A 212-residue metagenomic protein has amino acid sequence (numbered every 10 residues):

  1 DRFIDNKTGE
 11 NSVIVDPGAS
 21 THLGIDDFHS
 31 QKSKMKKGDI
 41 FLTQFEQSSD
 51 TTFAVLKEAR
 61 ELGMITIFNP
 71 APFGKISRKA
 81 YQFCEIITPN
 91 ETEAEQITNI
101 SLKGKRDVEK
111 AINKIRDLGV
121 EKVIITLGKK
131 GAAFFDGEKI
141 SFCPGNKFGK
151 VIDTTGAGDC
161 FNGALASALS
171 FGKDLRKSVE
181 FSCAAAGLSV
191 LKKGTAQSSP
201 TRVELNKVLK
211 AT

Functional and structural regions predicted by a protein language model:
D1-D39, L205-T212: Conserved N-terminal subdomain of the carbohydrate kinase-like
D5, D39, E46, F83 (+2 more regions): Conserved functional loop/turn residues at catalytic and ligand-binding sites
N11, I40-K110, K130-A132: Conserved beta-alpha-beta core of the PfkB/ribokinase-like small-molecule kinase fold
V15, D27, T98-S101, D136 (+2 more regions): Short, flexible helix/strand-to-coil boundary loops that buttress conserved ligand/catalytic motifs in alpha/beta
G18-S20, A71-F73, T92-A94, N146-G149: Short, acidic/turn-prone active-site loops that include or flank metal/cofactor- and phosphate-binding residues
Q31, Q44-Q47, A196: Glutamine-centric residue-chemistry signal
K34, E58-L62, D117-L118: Alpha-helix C-cap/termination motif
K75-K79, K105-T212: Conserved phosphate-binding/catalytic region of the ribokinase-like
